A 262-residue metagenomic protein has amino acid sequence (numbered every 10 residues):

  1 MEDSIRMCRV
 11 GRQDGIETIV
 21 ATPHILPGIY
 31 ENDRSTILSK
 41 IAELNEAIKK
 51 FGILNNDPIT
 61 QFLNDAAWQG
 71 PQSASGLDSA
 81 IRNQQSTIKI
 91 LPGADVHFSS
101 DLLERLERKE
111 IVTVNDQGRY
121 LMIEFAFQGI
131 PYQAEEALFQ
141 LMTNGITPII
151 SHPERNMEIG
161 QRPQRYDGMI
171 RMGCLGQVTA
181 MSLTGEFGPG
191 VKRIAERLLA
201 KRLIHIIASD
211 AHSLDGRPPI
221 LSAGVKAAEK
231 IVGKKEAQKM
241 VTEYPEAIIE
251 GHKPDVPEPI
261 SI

Functional and structural regions predicted by a protein language model:
M1-T22, R34-G52: Alpha-helical scaffold segments that flank or form the walls of functional sites
I16-K40, G168, M172, R197-K201: Divalent-metal (often Zn2+) His-rich catalytic cores of metallo-beta-lactamase-fold enzymes
A21-H24, L203-P219: Short acidic/histidine-rich active-site segments
I25-I29, H97-S99, R155-G160, L183-E186 (+1 more regions): Active-site environment of divalent metal-dependent phosphoester hydrolases
E31-T60, D65, Q84-Q177, V256-I262: Extended substrate/RNA-proximal surfaces in nucleic-acid metabolism proteins
G160-D167, F187-E196, A200-K201, L214-K226 (+1 more regions): Histidine/acidic-residue-rich catalytic or RNA/ligand-binding cores of hydrolases and nuclease-related proteins
L221, V225-I262: Mid-to-C-terminal alpha-helical segments outside catalytic/metal-binding sites
